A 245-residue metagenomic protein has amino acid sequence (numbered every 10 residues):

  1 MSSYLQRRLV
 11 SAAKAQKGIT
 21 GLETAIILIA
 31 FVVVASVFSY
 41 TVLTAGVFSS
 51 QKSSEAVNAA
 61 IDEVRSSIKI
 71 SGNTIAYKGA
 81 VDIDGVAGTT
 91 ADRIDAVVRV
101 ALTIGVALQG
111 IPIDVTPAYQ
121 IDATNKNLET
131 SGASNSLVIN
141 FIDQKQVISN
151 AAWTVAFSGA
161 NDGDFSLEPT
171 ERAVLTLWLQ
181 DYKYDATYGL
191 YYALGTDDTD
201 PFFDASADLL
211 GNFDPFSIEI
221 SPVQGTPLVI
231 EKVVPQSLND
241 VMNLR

Functional and structural regions predicted by a protein language model:
M1-K17: N-terminal leader/signal peptides at the extreme start of proteins
S2-S3, F48-R245: N-terminal export/assembly leader peptides and their processing motifs that target proteins to secretory
L9, A35-V42, S54-V57, T90-D92: A generic short-segment signal for beta-strand/edge and adjacent turn/coil regions
S11, T20, T24, K52-E55 (+1 more regions): Generic, low-specificity signal for short hydrophobic/alpha-helical stretches with a mild N-terminal bias, encompassing
K14-G46: N-terminal single-pass transmembrane signal-anchor helix
